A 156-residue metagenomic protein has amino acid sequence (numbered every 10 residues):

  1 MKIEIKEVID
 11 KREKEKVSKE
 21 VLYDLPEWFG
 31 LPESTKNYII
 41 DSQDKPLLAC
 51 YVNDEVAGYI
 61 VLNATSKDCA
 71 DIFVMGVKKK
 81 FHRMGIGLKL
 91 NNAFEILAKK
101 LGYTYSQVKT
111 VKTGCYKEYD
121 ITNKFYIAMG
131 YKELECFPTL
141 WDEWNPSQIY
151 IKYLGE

Functional and structural regions predicted by a protein language model:
I3, E7-F73, K78, N91 (+3 more regions): Acetyl-CoA-dependent GNAT
K45, N145-I149: Short hydrophobic/aromatic beta-strand or adjacent loop that forms the aromatic wall/cage of a ligand/substrate-binding
A64-F73, H82, L101-T104, D142 (+1 more regions): A conserved beta-turn-beta hairpin within the catalytic core of GNAT-like acetyltransferases that forms part
T65, V111, T139: Flexible loop residues that form catalytic and substrate-binding hotspots at small-molecule/glycan-binding clefts
M75-R83, K112-G114: A short, internal acetyl-CoA/4′-phosphopantetheine-binding micro-motif in the GNAT/acyltransferase core
R83-K100: Conserved acetyl-CoA-binding loop-helix of GNAT-fold acetyltransferases
L88, K112-C136, W144: Conserved active-site alpha-helix within GNAT-family acetyltransferase domains
A98-K117: Conserved GNAT acetyl-CoA-binding A-motif
